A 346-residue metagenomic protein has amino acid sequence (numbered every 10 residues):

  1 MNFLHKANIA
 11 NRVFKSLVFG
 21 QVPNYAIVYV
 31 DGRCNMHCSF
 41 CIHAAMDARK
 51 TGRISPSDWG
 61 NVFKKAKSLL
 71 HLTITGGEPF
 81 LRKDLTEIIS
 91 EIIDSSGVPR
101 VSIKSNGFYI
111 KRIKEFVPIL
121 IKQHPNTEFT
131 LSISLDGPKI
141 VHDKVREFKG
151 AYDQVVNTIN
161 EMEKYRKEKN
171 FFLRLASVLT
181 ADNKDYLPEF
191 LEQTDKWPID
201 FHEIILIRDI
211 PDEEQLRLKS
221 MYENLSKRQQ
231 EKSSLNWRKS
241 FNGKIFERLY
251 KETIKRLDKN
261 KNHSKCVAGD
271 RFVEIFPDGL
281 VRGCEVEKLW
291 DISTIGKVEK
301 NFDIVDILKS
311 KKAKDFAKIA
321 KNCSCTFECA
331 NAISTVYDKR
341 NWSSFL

Functional and structural regions predicted by a protein language model:
M1-P23, L235-K259, V336-L346: Alpha-helical membrane-targeting segments
N2-E128, I210, D338: Conserved alpha-helical substructure of the radical SAM core
I9, V13, Q21-V22, A44 (+2 more regions): Flexible mid-to-C-terminal extensions adjoining Fe-S/redox cofactors in radical SAM and related proteins
Y25-P56, T73-T75, L173-T180, Y186 (+6 more regions): Soluble, non-transmembrane catalytic domains of enzymes that act on hydrophobic metabolites at membranes
N35, T86, I110, P138-K139 (+2 more regions): Alpha-helix N-cap/helix-start and coil->helix boundary motif
C38, K83, R112, H142 (+3 more regions): Activation segment
S57-K64, E87-S90, D94, E115-P118 (+6 more regions): Replace "anionic and nucleotidyl ligands
H124-R282, V286-K297, D338: Radical SAM enzyme [4Fe-4S]-AdoMet core and its adjacent flexible, acidic and glycine-rich loops/tails across
